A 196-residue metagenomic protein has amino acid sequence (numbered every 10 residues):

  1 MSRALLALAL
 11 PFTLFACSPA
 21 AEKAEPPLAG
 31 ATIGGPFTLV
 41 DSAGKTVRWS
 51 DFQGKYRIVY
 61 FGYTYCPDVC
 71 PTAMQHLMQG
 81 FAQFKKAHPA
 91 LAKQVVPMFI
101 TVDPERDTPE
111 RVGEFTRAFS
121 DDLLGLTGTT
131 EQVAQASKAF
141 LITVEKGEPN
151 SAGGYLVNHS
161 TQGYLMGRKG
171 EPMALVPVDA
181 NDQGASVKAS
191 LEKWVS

Functional and structural regions predicted by a protein language model:
T13-A16: C-terminal motif of bacterial Sec signal peptides marking the signal peptidase cleavage site
S18-A21: Bacterial signal peptide processing site
F37-R57: A short beta-strand-turn-helix
S50-A73, L77: Short active-site neighborhood of thiol/selenol oxidoreductases, capturing the structured segment around
Y56, M74-F99: Conserved helix-turn-beta segment immediately C-terminal to the redox Cys motif in thioredoxin-like folds
L91-R106, D122-E131: Thiol-based oxidoreductase modules, predominantly thioredoxin-like and allied folds used for disulfide exchange
G113-S160: Short, internal strand/loop/helix patches that form the active-site neighborhood or redox-interaction surface
P149-S196: Thiol-/selenol-based redox modules, centered on thioredoxin-like and closely related oxidoreductase domains
